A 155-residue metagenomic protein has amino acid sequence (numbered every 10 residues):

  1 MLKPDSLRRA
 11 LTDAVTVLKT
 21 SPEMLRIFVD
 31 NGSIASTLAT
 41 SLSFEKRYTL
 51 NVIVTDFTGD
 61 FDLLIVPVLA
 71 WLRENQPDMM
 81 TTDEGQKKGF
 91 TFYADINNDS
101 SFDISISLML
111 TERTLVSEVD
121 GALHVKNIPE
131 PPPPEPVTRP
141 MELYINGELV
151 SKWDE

Functional and structural regions predicted by a protein language model:
M1-T12: Polar/acidic, low-complexity leader/linker segments enriched in S/T/G and N/D
A10, A14, L18, P67 (+1 more regions): Conserved short hydrophobic interaction patches
V17-N51: Short, solvent-exposed beta-alpha or beta-beta edge segments that form flexible loop/patches at the rim of ligand
D30, I53-T55, M109-R113: Solvent-exposed residues in well-ordered beta-strands and their adjoining turns, especially edge/terminal strands
S41-N75: Short, well-structured hydrophobic secondary-structure segments
T55-D60, R113-V119: Short, cysteine-centered beta-strand-loop-beta hairpins and adjacent loop/turn segments enriched in charged/polar
N75-E118: Acidic-leaning, charged glycine-interspersed low-complexity segments
S117-E155: Glycine-rich, aromatic-bearing surface loops/beta-hairpins
